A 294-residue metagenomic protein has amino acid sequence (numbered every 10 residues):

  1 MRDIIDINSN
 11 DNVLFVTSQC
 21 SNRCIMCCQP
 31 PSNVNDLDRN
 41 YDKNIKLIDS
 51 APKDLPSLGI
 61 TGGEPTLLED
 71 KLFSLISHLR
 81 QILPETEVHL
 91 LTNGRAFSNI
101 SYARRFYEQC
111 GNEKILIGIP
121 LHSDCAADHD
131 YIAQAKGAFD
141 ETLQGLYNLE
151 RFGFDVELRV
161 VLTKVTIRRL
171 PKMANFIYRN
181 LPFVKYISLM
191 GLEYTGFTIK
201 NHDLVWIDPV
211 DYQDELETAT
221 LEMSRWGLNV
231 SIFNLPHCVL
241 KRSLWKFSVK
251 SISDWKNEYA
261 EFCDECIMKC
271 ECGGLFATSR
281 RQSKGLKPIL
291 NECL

Functional and structural regions predicted by a protein language model:
M1-N10, N229-W255: Short, charged low-complexity linear segments at domain edges
I4-Y41: Canonical Radical SAM [4Fe-4S] cluster-binding loop centered on the CxxxCxxC motif and its immediate flanking residues
C28-R39, K53-L68, R80-N99, Q109-L143 (+2 more regions): Core AdoMet radical
K46-T66, K287-L294: Short Fe-S-cluster ligation motifs
A51-P52, R105-H122, A174-L189, S248-E271: Structural recognition of alpha->loop->beta junctions
L58, K114-I117, D140-H202, D211-H237: Conserved C-terminal portion of the radical SAM core fold that forms the substrate/S-adenosylmethionine-binding
D70-S77, S98-Q109, R168-F176: Distinct, well-ordered alpha-helical segments
K241-L294: Flexible mid-to-C-terminal extensions adjoining Fe-S/redox cofactors in radical SAM and related proteins
